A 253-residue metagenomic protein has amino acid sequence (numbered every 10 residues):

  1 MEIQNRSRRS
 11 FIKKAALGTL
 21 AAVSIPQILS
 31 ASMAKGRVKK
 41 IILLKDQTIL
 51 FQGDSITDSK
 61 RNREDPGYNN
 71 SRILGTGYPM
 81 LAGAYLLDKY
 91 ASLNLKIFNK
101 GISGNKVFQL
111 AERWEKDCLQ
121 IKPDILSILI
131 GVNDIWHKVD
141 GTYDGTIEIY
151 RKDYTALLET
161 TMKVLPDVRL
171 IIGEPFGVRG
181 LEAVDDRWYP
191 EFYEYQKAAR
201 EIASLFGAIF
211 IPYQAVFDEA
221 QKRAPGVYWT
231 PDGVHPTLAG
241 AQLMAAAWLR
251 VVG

Functional and structural regions predicted by a protein language model:
M1-T19: N-terminal secretory signal peptides and thylakoid transit peptides that target proteins across membranes
E2, L81-A84, D88-L93, Q109-G253: Alpha-helical cap/lid subdomain in secreted, periplasmic, or secretory-pathway luminal O-acyl-processing enzymes
E2-I3, R37, L43, G226: N-terminal hydrophobic alpha-helix used for membrane targeting or insertion
P26-I28: C-terminal segment of classical bacterial N-terminal signal peptides
S32-K100, E115-K122: Serine-esterase "nucleophile elbow" of acetyl-processing enzymes
I102-V107: Functional beta-strand-loop-alpha-helix junction segments that form "active/interaction loops" within catalytic
